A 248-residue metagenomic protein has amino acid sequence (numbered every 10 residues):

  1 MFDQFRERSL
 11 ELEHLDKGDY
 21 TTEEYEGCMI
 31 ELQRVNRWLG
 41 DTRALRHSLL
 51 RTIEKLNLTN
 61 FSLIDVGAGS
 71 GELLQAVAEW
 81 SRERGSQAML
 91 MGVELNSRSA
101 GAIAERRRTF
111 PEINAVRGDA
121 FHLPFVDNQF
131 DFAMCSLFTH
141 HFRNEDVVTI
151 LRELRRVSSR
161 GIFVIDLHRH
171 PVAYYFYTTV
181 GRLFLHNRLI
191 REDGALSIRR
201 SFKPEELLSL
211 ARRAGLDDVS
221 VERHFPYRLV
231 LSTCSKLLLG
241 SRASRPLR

Functional and structural regions predicted by a protein language model:
M1-G18: N-terminal auxiliary segments of SAM/dcSAM-dependent transferases
T22-S48, T52-I53: Class I SAM-dependent methyltransferase Rossmann-like catalytic core, especially the SAM/SAH-binding loop
I64, S70-H122: Class I SAM-dependent methyltransferase SAM/SAH-binding core
M134: A conserved beta-strand element that flanks and buttresses the S-adenosyl-L-methionine
F142-E153: A short, conserved alpha-helix within the catalytic core of class I
S159-L167: Conserved beta-strand signature within the Rossmann-like core of class I S-adenosyl-L-methionine
L167-A211: C-terminal alpha-helical "lid/dimerization" subdomain adjacent to the S-adenosyl-L-methionine
R200, P204-L237, A243, R248: Conserved Class I S-adenosyl-L-methionine
